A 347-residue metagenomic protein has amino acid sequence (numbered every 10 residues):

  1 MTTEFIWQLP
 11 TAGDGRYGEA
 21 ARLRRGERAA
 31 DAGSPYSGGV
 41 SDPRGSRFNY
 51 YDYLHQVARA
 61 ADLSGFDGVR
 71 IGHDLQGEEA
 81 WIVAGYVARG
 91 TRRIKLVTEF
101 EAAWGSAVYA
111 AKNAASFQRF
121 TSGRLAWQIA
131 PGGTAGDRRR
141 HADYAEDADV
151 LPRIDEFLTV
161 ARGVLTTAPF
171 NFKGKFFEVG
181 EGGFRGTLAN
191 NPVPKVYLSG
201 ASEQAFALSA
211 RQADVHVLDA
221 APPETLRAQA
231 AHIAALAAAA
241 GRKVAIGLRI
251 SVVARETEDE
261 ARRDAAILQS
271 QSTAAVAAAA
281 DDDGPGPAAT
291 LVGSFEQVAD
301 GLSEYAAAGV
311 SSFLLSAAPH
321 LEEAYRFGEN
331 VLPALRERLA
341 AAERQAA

Functional and structural regions predicted by a protein language model:
M1-G90, V193-P194: N-terminal beta1-alpha1-beta2 module of alpha/beta enzyme domains
T3, G15-A20, R28, Y36-S46 (+2 more regions): Internal, glycine-rich beta/alpha segment that forms the wall or movable "lid" of small-molecule/cofactor binding
T3-L9, V69-I71, K95-F100, L125-I129 (+4 more regions): Hydrophobic faces of well-ordered beta-strands that scaffold small-molecule active sites in alpha/beta enzyme cores
T11-A30, E256-G293: Active-site pocket-lining/capping segments in soluble small-molecule metabolic enzymes
R59-L63, A84-R92, A114, Q118-L125 (+4 more regions): Acidic (Asp/Glu)-rich catalytic clusters
A61, G65, V87, F117 (+7 more regions): Conserved, mostly hydrophobic/aromatic
A80-T98, R153, A238-R242, F327-R344: Alpha-helix-loop-beta-strand connector modules within alpha/beta enzyme cores
E146, V150, D155-G163, L226-L236 (+1 more regions): C-terminal helical cap(s) of enzyme catalytic domains, especially alpha/beta-barrels
